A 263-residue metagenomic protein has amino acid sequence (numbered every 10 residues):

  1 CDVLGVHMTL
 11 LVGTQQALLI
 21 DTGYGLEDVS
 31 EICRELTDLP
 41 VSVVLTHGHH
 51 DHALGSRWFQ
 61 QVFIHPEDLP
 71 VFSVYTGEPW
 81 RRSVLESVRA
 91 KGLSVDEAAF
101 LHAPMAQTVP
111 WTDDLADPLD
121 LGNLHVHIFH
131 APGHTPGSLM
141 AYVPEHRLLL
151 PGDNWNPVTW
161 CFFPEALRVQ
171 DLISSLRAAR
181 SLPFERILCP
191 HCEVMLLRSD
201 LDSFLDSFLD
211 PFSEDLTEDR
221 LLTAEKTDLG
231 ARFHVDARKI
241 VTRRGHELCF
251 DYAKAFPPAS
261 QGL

Functional and structural regions predicted by a protein language model:
C1-E35, M140-N156: Conserved beta-strand hairpin/beta-sheet module of binuclear metal-dependent hydrolase folds, prominently
L19-T22, V41-D51, F63-P66, H130-G133 (+2 more regions): Active-site neighborhood of phospho(di)ester-bond hydrolases with catalytic His/Asp-centered motifs
Y24, T76, C161-A166, S199-L201: Short, solvent-exposed loop/turn segments at secondary-structure boundaries
L26-D120, P157, E214: Active-site HxH/HxHxD metal-binding segment of metal-dependent hydrolases
A116-V143: Core dinuclear metal-dependent hydrolase active-site scaffold
L139-W155, D171-P183, Q261: Metal-dependent phosphodiesterase/nuclease catalytic metal-binding core
R177-R186, P190-L263: Accessory terminal helices/loops
